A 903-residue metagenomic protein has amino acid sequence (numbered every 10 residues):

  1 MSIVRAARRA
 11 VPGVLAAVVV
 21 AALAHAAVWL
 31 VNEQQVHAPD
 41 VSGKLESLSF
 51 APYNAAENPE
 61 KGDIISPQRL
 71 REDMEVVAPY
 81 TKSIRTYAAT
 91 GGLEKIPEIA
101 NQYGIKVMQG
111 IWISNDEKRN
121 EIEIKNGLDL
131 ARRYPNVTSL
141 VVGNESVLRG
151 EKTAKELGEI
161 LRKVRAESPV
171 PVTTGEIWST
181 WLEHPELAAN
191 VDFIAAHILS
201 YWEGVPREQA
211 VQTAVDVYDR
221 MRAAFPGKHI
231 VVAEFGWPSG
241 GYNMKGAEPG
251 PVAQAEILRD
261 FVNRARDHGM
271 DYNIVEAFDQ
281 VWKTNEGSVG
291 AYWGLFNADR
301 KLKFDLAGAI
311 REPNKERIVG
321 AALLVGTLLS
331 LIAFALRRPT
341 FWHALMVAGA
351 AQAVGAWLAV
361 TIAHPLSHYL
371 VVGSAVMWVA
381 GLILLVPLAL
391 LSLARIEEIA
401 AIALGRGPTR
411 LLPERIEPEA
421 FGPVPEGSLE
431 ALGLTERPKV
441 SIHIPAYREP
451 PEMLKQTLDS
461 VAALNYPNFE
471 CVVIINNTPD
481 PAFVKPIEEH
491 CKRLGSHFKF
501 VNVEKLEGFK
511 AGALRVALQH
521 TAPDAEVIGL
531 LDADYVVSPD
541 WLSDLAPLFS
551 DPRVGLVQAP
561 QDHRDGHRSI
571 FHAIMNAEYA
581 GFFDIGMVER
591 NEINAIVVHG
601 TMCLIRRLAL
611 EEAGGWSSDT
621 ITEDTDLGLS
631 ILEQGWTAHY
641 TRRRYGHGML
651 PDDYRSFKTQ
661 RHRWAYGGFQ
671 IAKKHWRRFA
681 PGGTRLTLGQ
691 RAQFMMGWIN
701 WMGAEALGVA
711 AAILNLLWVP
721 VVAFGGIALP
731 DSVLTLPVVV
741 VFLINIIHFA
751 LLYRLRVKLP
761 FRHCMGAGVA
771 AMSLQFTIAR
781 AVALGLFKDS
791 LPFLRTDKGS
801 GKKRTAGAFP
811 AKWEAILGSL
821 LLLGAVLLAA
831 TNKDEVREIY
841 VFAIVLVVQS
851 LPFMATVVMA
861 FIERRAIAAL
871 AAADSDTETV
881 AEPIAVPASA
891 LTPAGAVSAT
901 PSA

Functional and structural regions predicted by a protein language model:
P39-S42, Y53, P59-G62, N243-P251 (+2 more regions): Aromatic-rich peripheral "rim/lid" segments of glycoside hydrolase catalytic domains that contact and position glycan
Q109, T138, E176-A214, W237-P238: Aromatic- and acid-rich polysaccharide-binding/catalytic face of secreted or lumenal carbohydrate-active enzymes
F341-L390, I402, N700-P792, G807-A881 (+1 more regions): Membrane-embedded multi-pass helical conduit in multi-pass membrane proteins, especially envelope-biosynthetic
A344-A348, H364-Q456: N-proximal low-complexity "stem/linker" segments adjacent to membrane-targeting elements
A401, E489-E526, P539-I621, D626 (+3 more regions): Long helical/loop segments within the catalytic core of UDP-sugar-dependent glycosyltransferases, especially the large
K439-S441, E470, I475, E611 (+1 more regions): Cell-envelope/extracellular polymer assembly enzymes that use nucleotide-activated donors
L458-N468, S550: Short, acidic, metal-binding catalytic loop of nucleotide-sugar glycosyltransferases
P467, I475-I487, E504-E507: A conserved acidic beta->alpha catalytic loop
